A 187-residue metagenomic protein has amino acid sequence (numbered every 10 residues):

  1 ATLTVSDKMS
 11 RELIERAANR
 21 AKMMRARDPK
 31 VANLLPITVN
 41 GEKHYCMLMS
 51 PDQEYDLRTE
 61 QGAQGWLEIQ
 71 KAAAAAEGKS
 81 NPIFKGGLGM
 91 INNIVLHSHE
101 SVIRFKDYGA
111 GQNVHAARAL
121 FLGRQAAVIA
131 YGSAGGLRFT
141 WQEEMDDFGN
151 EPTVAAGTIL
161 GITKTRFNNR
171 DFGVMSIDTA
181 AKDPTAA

Functional and structural regions predicted by a protein language model:
T2-A32, H44, D52-A187: Sequence/fold signature of self-assembling virion shell proteins
V39-G41: Extracellular/periplasmic catalytic domains that process cell-envelope and extracellular macromolecules
M47: Polar-ligand-bearing catalytic/cofactor-coordination segments of membrane-embedded or membrane-tethered inner-membrane
